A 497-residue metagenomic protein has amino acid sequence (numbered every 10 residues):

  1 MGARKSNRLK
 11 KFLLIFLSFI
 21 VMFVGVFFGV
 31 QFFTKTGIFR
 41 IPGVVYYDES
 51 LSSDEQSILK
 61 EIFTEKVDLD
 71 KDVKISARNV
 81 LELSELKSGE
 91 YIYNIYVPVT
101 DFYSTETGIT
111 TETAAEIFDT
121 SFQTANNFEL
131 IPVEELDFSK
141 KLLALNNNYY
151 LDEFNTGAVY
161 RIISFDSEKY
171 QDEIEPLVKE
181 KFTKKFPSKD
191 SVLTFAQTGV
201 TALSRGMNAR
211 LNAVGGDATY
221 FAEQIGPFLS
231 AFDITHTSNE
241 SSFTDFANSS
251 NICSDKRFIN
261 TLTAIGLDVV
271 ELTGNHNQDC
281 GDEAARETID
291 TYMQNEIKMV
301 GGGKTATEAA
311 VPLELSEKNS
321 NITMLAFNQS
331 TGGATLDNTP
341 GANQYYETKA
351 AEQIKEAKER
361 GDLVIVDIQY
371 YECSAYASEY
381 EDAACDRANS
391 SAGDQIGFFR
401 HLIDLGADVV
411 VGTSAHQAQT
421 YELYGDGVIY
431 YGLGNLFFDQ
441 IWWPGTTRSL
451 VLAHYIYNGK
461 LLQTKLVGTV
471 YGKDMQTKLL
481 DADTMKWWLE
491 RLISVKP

Functional and structural regions predicted by a protein language model:
R4, Y150, I441-W443: Short proline/glycine-enriched turn/loop segments at secondary-structure junctions
R4-V21, F28: N-terminal Sec-pathway targeting helices
V24-R40: Membrane-interface motif at the C-terminal end of an N-terminal transmembrane signal
G37-T64, K74-F186: Exported/periplasmic ABC-transporter solute-binding proteins
F63-I75, F232-D233, G361-D362: A generic structural motif
T183-P497: Acidic, metal/ion-coordinating pockets
